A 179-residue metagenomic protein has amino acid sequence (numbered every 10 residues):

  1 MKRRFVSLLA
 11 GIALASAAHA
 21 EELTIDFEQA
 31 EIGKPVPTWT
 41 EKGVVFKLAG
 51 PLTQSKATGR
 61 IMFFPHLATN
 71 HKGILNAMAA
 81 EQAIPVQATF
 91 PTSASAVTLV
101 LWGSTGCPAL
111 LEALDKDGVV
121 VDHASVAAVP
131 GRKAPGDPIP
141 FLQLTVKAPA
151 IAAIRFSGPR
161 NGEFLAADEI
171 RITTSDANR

Functional and structural regions predicted by a protein language model:
M1-S7: Bacterial N-terminal signal peptides that target proteins for export
S7-A15: Bacterial N-terminal signal peptides
E21-R179: Surface-exposed, well-ordered secondary-structure segments
